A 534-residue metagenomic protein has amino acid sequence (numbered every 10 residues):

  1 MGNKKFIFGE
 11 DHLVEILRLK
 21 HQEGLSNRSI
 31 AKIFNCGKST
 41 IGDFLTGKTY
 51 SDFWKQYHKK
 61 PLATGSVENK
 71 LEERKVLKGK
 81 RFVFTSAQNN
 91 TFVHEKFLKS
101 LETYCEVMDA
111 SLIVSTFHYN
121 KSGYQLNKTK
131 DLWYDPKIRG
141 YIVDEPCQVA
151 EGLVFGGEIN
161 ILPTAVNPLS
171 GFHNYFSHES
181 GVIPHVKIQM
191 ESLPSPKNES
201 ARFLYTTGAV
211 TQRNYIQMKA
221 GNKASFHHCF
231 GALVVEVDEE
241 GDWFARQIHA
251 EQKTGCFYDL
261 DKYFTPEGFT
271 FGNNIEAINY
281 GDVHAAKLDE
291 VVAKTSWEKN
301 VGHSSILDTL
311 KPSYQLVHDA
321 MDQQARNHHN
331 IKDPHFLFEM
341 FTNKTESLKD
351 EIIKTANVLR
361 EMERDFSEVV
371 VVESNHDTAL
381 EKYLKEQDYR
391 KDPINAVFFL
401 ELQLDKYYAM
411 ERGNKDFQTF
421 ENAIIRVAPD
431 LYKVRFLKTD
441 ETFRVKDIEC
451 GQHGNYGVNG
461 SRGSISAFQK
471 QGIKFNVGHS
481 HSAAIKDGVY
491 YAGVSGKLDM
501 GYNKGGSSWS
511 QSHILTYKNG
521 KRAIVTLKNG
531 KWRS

Functional and structural regions predicted by a protein language model:
I7-L25: Short, amphipathic alpha-helical "recognition" segments used to contact nucleic acids or chromatin
S29-K32: Short alpha-helical "recognition helix" segments of helix-turn-helix
L45: DNA major-groove recognition helix of helix-turn-helix
H58-V149, P168, E290-Q418: Core catalytic region of metal-dependent phosphoesterases/phosphodiesterases, especially metallo-beta-lactamase-like
T85-N90, T116-Y119, G157-N160, P184-K187 (+7 more regions): Active-site metal-binding loops of divalent metal-dependent hydrolases
G152-V154, E158-G241, I448-G530: Conserved beta-sheet core of the metallophosphoesterase superfamily
